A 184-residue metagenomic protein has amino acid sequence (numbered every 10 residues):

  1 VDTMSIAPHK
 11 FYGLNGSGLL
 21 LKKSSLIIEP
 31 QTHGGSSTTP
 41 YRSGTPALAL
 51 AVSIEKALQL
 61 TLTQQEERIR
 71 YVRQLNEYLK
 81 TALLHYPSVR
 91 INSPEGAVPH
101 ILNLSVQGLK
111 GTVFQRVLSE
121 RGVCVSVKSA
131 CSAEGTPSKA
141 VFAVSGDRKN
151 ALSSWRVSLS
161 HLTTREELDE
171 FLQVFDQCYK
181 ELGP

Functional and structural regions predicted by a protein language model:
V1-P184: Pyridoxal 5′-phosphate
